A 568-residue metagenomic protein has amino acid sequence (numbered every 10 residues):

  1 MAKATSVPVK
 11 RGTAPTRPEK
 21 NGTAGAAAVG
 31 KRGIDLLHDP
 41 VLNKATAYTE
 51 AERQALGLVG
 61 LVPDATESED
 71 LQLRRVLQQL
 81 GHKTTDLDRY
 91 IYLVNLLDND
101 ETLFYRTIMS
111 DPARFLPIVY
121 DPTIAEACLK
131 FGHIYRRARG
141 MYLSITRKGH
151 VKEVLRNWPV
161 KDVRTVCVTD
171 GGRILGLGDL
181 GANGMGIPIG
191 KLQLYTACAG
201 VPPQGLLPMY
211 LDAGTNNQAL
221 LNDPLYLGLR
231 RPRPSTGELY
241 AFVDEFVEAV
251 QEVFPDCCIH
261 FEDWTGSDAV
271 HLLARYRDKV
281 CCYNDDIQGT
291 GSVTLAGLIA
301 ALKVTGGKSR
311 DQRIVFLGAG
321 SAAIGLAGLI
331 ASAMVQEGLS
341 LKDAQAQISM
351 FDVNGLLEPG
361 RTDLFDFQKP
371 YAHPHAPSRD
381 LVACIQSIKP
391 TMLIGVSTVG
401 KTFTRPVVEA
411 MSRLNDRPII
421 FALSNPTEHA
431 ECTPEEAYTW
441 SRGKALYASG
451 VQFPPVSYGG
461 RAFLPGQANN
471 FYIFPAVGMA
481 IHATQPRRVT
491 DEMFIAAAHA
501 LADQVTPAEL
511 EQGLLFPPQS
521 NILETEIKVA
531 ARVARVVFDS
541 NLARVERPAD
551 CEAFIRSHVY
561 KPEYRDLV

Functional and structural regions predicted by a protein language model:
A2-C281, V536, E552, H558 (+1 more regions): N-terminal ligand-binding/catalytic initiation module
L42-N43, D285-G289, L302-T305, P418 (+4 more regions): Adenosine-phosphate binding glycine-rich loop
V154-L155, G176-I187, Q218-L225, A269-R275 (+8 more regions): Short acidic, glycine/serine/threonine-rich loops at helix termini
L206, D256-E262, K308-Q312, E337-A346 (+2 more regions): Flexible, glycine/charged-enriched surface loops at secondary-structure junctions
K279-V280, N284-G395, R544: Glycine-rich phosphate/diphosphate-binding loop of Rossmann-like nucleotide-binding domains
L357-P359, A376-S378, V396-G400, V407 (+1 more regions): N-terminal Rossmann-like NAD(P) cofactor-binding subdomain of oxidoreductases, focused on the glycine-rich
D380-K389, T398-I420: Rossmann-fold NAD(P) dinucleotide-binding segment
